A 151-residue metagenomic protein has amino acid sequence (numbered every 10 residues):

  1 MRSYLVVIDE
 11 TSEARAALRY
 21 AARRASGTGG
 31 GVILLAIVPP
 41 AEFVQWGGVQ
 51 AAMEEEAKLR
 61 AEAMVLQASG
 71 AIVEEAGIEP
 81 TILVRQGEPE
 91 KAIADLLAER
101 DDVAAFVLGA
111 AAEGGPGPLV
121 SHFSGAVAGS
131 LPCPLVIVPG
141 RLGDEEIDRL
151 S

Functional and structural regions predicted by a protein language model:
R2, V103-A105, P132: Conserved acidic residues
R2-G48, S130: Small/aliphatic-rich secondary-structure junction motif
A17, V44-G47, A94-D95, P118-L119 (+1 more regions): Short, well-ordered secondary-structure micro-motifs
T28, A76, F123, S130-P132: Short, structured coil segments at secondary-structure junctions
I33-L35, T81-R85, V136-V138: General small-molecule cofactor/ligand-binding pocket signal
A36-A63, E145-S151: Acidic, proline/glycine-rich short linear motifs
E74-F106, S151: Structural beta-alpha unit
A105-S130, L142-D148: Glycine-rich, Arg-bearing micro-motifs that act as flexible, cationic patches
